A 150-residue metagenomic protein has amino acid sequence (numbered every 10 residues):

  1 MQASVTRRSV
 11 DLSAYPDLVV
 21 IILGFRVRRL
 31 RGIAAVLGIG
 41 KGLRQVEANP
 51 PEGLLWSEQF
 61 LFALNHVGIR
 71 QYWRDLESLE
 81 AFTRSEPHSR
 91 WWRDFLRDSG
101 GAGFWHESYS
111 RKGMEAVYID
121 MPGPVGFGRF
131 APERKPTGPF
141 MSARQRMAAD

Functional and structural regions predicted by a protein language model:
M1-H66, A81, F104-D150: Short S/T/G/P-rich N-terminal loop/turn motif that feeds into the first structured element of a domain
Y72-W73: Tryptophan-centric aromatic hotspots in well-structured domains and transmembrane helices
L76-E107: An amphipathic, aromatic/His-enriched active-site/gating alpha helix that lines ligand/cofactor pockets
